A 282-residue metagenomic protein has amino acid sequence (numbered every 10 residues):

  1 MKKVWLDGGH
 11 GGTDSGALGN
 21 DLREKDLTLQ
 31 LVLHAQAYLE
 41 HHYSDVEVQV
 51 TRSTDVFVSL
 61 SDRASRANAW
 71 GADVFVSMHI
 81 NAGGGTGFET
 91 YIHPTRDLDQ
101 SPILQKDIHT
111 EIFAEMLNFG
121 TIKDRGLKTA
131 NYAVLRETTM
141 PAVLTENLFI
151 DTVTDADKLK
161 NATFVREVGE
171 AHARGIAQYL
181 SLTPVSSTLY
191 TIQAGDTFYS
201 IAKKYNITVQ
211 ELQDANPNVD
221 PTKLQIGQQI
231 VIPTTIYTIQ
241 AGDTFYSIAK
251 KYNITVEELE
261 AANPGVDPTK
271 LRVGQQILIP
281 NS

Functional and structural regions predicted by a protein language model:
K2-D21: Short glycine-rich His-centered loop
K2-V4, L22, D26-S187: Active-site-proximal helix/loop segments of hydrolytic enzymes
V185-N206, Q228-I254, Q275-Q276, N281-S282: Primarily a LysM-type cell-wall glycan-binding module
Q213-D220, E260-D267: Short acidic beta-strand-loop surface patches of small beta-rich interaction domains
